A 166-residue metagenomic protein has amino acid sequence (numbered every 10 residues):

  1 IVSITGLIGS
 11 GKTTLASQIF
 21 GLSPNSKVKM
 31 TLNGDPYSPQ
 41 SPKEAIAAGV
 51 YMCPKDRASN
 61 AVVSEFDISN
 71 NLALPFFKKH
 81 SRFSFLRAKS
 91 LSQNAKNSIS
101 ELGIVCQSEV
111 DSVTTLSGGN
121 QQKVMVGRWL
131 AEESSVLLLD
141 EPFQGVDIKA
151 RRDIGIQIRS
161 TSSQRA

Functional and structural regions predicted by a protein language model:
I1-A166: Glycine-rich phosphate-binding loops of nucleotide-dependent enzymes
